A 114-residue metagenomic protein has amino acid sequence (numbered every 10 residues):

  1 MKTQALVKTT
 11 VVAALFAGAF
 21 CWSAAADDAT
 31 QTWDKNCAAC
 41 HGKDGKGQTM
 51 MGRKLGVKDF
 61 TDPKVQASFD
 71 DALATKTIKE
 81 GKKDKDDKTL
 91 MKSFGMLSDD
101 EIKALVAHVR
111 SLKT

Functional and structural regions predicted by a protein language model:
K2-V12: Bacterial N-terminal signal peptides that target proteins for export
T10-A13, A17-F20: Sec-dependent N-terminal signal peptides
G18-D34, Q48: Electrostatic cytochrome c docking/interface patches
A29-W33, D70, A74, E101-I102: Stable alpha-helical elements in mature extracytoplasmic
D34-K43, L105: The canonical Cys-X-X-Cys-His
Q48-D59, P63-K64, K76-L112: Axial heme c-ligation environment in periplasmic c-type cytochrome domains
A67: N-terminal glycine-rich dinucleotide-binding loop that anchors FAD/FMN and/or NAD(P) in oxidoreductases
